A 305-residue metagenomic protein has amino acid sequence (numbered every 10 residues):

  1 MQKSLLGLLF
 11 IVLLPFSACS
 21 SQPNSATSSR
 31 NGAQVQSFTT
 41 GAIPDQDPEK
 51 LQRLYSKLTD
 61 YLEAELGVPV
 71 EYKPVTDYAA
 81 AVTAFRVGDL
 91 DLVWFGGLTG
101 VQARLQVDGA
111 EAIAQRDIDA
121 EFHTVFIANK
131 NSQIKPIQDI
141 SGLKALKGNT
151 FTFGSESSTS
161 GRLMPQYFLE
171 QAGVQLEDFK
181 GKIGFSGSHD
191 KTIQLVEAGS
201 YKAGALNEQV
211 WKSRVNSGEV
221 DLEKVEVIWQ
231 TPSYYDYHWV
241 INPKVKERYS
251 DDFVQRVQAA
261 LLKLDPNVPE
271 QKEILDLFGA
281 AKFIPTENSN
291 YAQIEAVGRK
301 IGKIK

Functional and structural regions predicted by a protein language model:
P15-A18: C-terminal motif of bacterial Sec signal peptides marking the signal peptidase cleavage site
A33-G41, Q46-K57, Y234, V240 (+1 more regions): An extracytoplasmic/periplasmic, membrane-proximal ligand-sensing/linker region
P44, T124-P136, Y235-Y249: A bilobed periplasmic-binding-protein/Venus flytrap-type ligand-binding module shared by bacterial periplasmic
S56-G67, T159-F185, V215-D221, A296-I304: Ligand-binding cleft/hinge of the Venus flytrap
Y72-T83, G96-L98, L176-Q194: Short helix-initiation/N-cap motifs at beta->coil->alpha
W94-V107, E170-Q171, E197, K202-E223: A ligand-binding cleft/hinge motif common to bilobed small-molecule-binding domains
A110-D119, F179-K182, V215-S233: Short beta-strand->loop
R116-A172: A conserved helix-loop-strand patch within extracytoplasmic ligand-binding domains of the periplasmic binding
